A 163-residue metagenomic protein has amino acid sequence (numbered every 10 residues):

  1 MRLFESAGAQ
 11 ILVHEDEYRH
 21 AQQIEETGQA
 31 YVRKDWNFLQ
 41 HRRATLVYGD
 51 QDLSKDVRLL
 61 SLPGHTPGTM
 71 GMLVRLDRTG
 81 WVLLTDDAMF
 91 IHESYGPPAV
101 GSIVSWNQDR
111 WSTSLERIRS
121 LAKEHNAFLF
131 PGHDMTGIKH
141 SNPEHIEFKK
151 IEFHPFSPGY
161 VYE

Functional and structural regions predicted by a protein language model:
M1-A7, H140-H145: Metal-dependent catalytic neighborhoods of phosphoester/phosphodiester hydrolases
L3, A7-S61, R110-N126: Metallo-beta-lactamase
D16, P67, D134: Flexible loop residues that form catalytic and substrate-binding hotspots at small-molecule/glycan-binding clefts
Q40-H92: Catalytic core of the metallo-beta-lactamase
L73, R78-E163: Cap/insert and terminal regions of metallo-dependent hydrolase folds
